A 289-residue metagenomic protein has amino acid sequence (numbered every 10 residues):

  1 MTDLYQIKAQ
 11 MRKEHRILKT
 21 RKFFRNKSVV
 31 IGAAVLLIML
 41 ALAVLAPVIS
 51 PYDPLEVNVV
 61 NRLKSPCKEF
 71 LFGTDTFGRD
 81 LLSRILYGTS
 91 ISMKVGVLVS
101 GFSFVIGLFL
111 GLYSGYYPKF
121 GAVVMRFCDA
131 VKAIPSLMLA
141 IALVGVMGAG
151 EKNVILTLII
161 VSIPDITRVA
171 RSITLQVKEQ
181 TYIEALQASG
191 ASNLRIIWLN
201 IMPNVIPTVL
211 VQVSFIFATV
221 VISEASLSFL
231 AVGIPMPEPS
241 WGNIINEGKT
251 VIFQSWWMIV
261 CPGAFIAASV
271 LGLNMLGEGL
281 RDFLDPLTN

Functional and structural regions predicted by a protein language model:
M1-A34, M275-N289: Transmembrane alpha-helical segments of polytopic membrane transport and secretion proteins
L42-F77, L230-E238: Hydrophobic alpha-helical transmembrane segments of membrane transport/permease proteins and related membrane-embedded
L71, D75, G107, L112-Y116 (+2 more regions): Generic hydrophobic transmembrane alpha-helix motif, especially the helices
L81-Y116: Transmembrane alpha-helix signature in integral membrane proteins
S83-G96, G145-D165, W257-G263: Loop-to-helix entry region at the N-terminal start of transmembrane alpha-helices in multi-pass membrane transporters
V144-M147, L158, T174, I222-F265 (+1 more regions): Glycine-rich helix-loop "coupling/hinge" segments at transmembrane-helix boundaries in multipass transporters
M147, I160-V161, P207, V211-F217 (+1 more regions): C-terminal transmembrane helix and the adjacent membrane-cytosol boundary/short C-terminal tail of inner/organellar
